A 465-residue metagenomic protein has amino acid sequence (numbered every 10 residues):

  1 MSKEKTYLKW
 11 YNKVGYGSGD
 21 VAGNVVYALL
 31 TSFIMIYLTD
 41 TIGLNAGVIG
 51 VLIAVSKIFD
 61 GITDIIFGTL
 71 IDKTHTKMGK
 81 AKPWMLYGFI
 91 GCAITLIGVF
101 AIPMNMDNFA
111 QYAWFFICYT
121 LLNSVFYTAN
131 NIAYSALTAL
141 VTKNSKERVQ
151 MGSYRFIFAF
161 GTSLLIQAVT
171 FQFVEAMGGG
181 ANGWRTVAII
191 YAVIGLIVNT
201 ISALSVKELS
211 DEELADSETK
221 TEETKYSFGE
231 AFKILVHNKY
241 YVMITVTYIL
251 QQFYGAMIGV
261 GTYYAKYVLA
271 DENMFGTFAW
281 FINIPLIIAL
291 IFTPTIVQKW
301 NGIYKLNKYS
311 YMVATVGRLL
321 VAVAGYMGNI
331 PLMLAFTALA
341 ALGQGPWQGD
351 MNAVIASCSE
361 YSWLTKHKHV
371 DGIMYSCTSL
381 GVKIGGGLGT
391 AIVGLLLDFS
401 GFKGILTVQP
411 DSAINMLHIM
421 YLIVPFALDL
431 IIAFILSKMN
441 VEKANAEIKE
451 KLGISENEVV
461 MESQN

Functional and structural regions predicted by a protein language model:
S2-Q464: Membrane-embedded alpha-helical bundles of multi-pass transporters/translocases, especially carrier/permease families
